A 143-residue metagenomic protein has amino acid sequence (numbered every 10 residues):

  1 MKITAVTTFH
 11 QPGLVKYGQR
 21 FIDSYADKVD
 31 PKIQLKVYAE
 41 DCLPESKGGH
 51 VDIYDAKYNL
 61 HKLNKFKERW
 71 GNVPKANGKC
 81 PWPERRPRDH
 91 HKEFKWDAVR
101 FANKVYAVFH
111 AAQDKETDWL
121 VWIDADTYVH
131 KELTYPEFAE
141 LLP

Functional and structural regions predicted by a protein language model:
M1-K92, N103, Q113-T117: N-terminal anchoring/stem segment of glycosyltransferases
W96-A98: Extracytoplasmic beta-rich repeat domains
V108: Residue(s) in the substrate-gating loop at a strand-loop-helix junction that position the organic substrate next
L120: Short aromatic/hydrophobic "clamp" motif used to bind/position activated sugar donors
I123-A125: Active-site flanking residues adjacent to catalytic metal/cofactor-binding acidic residues
T127-P143: Conserved donor-nucleotide/metal-binding helix-loop-beta segment in metal-dependent transferases, i.e., the alpha-helix
